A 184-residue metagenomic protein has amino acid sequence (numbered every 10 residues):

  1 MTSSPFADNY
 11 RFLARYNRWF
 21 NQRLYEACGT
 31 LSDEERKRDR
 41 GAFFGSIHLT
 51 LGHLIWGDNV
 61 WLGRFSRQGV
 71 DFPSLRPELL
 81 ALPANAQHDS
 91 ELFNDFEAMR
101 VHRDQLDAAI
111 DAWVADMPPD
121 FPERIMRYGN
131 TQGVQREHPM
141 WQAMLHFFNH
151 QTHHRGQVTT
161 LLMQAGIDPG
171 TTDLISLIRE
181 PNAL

Functional and structural regions predicted by a protein language model:
T2-L13, D89: Short, charged, low-complexity loops and linkers
D8, R15, W19-Q22, E26-T30 (+2 more regions): Replace "anionic and nucleotidyl ligands
R11-E26, T30-L82, G129-L184: Short, contiguous alpha-helical
A84-G129, Q135-L161: Acidic/histidine-rich alpha-helical segments that form the ligand environment of transition-metal centers
